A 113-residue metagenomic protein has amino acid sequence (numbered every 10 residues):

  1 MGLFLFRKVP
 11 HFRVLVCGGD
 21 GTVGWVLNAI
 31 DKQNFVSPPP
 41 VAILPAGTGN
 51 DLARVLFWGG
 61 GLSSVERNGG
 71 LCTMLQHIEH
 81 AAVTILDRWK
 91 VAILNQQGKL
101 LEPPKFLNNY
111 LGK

Functional and structural regions predicted by a protein language model:
M1-H11, G21-K113: Catalytic core of DAGKc-family lipid kinases
L15-C17: Structural motif
